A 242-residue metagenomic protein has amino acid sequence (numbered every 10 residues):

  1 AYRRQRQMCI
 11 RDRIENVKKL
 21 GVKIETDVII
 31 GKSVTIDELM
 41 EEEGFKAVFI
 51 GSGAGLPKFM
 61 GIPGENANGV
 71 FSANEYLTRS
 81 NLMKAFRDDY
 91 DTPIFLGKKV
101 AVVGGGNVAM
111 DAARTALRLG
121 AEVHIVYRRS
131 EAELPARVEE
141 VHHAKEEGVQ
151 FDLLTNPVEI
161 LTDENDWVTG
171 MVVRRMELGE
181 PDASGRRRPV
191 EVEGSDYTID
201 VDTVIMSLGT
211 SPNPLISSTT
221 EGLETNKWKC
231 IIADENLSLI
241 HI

Functional and structural regions predicted by a protein language model:
A1-R6, I10, I240-H241: Single conserved hydrophobic/aromatic residue that forms the stacking wall/gate of nucleotide- or nucleobase-binding
N16-I62, E159-V168: Feature captures the FAD/FMN-dependent oxidoreductase FAD-binding
D27, L96-K99, L154: Phosphate-coordination loops involved in phosphoryl transfer and adenosine-cofactor binding
K32-E43, N165-D196: Conserved beta-strand-loop-beta-strand element in the redox core of flavoprotein oxidoreductases
V48, M171, M176, Y197 (+1 more regions): AMP-binding/adenylate-forming core of the ANL superfamily
N66-G97, P181-I240: FAD-site-proximal beta/loop scaffold in flavoenzymes
F86-G120: Rossmann-like NAD(P)H-binding beta-loop-alpha module
L153-E159: Phosphate/diphosphate-binding loops
